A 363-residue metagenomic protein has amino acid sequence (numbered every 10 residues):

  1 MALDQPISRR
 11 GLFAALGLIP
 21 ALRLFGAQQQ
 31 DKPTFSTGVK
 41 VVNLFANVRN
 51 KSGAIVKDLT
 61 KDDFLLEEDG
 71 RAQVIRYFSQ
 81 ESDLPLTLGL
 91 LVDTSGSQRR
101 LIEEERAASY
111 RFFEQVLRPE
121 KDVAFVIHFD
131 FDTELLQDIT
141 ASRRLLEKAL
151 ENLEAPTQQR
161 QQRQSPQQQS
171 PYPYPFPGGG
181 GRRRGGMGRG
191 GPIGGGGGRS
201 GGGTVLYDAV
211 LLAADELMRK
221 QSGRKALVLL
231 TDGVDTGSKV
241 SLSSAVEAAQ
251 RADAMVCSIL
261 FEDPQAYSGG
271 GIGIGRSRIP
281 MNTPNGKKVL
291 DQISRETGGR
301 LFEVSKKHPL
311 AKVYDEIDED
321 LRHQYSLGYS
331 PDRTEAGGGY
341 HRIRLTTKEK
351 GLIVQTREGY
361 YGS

Functional and structural regions predicted by a protein language model:
M1-L24: N-terminal secretory signal peptides
F25-S363: Scaffold/interface architecture of coatomer-like assemblies
